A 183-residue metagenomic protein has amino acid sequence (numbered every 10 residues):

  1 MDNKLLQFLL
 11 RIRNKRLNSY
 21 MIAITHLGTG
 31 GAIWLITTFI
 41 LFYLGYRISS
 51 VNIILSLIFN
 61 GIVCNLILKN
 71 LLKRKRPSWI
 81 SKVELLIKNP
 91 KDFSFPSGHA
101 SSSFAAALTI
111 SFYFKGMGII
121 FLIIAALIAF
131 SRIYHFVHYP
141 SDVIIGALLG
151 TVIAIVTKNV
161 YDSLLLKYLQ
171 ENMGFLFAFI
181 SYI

Functional and structural regions predicted by a protein language model:
M1-A32, N65-D92, Y168-I183: N-terminal transmembrane-helix/juxtamembrane module of multi-pass inner/ER membrane proteins
M21, T25, I48, N52-S56 (+2 more regions): Alpha-helical transmembrane segments of integral membrane proteins
L27-L44, I119-I124: Hydrophobic alpha-helical transmembrane segments
T29, L44-G45, L72-K73, K115 (+1 more regions): Short helix-capping/hinge motifs at transmembrane helix termini and TM-loop junctions
T38-I62: Interfacial segments of alpha-helical transmembrane regions
L41, C64, L68-K73, S111 (+1 more regions): Membrane-water interface at transmembrane helix exits
S56-K69, A125-R132, A154: Alpha-helical transmembrane segments of multi-pass membrane proteins
I80-I183: Membrane-embedded catalytic cores of phosphoryl/pyrophosphoryl-handling enzymes
